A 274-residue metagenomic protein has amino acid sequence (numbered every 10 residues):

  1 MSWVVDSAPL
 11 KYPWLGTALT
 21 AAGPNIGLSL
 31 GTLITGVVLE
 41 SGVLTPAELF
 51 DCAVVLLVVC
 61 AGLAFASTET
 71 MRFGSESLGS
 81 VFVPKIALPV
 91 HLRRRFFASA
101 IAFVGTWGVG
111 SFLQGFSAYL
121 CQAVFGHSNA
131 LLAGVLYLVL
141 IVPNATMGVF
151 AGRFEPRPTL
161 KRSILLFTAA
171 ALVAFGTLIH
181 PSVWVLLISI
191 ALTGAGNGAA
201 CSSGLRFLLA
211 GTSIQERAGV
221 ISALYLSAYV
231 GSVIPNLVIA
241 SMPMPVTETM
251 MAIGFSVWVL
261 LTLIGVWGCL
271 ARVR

Functional and structural regions predicted by a protein language model:
M1-A22: Cytoplasmic helix-loop-helix junction between adjacent transmembrane helices in 12-TM secondary transporters
L15, L19-T68: Helix-loop-helix hairpin linking two adjacent transmembrane segments in secondary transporters
I34-V43, C121-Q122, I239-T247: Interfacial helix-cap and linker-helix signal at transmembrane-aqueous boundaries of multi-pass secondary transporters
E48-A66, M250-C269: Symmetry-related core transmembrane helices of the 12-TM Major Facilitator Superfamily/SLC fold
R94-A102, T106-A133: Helix-loop boundary and gating motifs at the non-cytosolic
L132-P156, A170: Transmembrane alpha-helices of Major Facilitator/SLC transporters
P158-S202: C-terminal transmembrane helical hairpin of 12-TM major facilitator-type secondary transporters
S203-E248, F255: A late C-terminal transmembrane helix in Major Facilitator Superfamily
